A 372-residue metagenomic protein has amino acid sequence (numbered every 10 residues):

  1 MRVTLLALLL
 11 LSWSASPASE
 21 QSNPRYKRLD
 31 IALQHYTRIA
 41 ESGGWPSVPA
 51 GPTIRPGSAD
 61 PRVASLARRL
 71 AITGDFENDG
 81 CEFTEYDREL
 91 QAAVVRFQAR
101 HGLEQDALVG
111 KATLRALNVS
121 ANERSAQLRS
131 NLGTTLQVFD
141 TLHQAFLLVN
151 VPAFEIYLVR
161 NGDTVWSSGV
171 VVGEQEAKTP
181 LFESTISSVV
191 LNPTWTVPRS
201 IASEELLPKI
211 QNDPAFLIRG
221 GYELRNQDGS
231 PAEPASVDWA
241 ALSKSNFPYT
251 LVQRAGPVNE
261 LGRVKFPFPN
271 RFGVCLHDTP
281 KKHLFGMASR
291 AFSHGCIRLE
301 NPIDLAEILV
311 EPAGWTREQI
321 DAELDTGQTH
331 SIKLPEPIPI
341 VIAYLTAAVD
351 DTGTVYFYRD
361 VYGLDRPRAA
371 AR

Functional and structural regions predicted by a protein language model:
T4-S12: Bacterial N-terminal signal peptides
S16-E77, E82-E104, K111-R372: Well-ordered beta-sheet/strand-loop patches within structured domains
